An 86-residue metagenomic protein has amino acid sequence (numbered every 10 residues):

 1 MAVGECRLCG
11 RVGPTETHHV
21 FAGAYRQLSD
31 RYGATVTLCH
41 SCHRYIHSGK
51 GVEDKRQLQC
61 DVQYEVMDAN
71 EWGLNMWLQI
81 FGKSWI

Functional and structural regions predicted by a protein language model:
M1-E16, S41: Short cysteine-rich loop/turn motifs with clustered Cys
G13-T17, I46-G49: Cys/His-rich zinc-coordinating "finger/knuckle" motifs
P14-R26: Short recognition patches in nucleic-acid-associated and regulatory proteins
R26-V36, R44-I86: Polybasic, low-complexity binding patches
